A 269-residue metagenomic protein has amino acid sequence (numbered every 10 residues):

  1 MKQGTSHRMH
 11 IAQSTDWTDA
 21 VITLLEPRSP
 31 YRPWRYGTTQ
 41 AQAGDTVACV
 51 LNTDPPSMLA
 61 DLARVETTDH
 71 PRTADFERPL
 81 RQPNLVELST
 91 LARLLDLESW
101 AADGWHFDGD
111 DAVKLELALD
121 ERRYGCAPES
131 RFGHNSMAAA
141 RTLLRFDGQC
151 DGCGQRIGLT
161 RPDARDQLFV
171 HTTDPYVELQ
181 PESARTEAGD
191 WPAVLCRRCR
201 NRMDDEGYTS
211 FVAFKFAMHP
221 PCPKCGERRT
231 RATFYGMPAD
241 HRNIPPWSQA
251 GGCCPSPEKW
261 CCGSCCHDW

Functional and structural regions predicted by a protein language model:
K2-S6, P30, H70-L144, Q149 (+1 more regions): Contiguous surface segments at macromolecular interaction interfaces
S29-T38: Short alpha-helix capping/helix-loop boundary micro-motifs
G37-T53: Short coil-to-beta transition motif at edge beta-strands of beta-rich domains
M58-T68: Short beta-strand-centered aromatic/proline hotspots
P128-A140, T172-S183, R197-F211, H241-G251: Short Cys/His-rich Zn2+-coordinating modules
L144-A188, F216-P255: Short recognition patches in nucleic-acid-associated and regulatory proteins
G154, R197-M203, G226-E227, C266: Cys/His-coordinated zinc-binding microdomains
P192, C254-W269: Short, compact, well-ordered microdomains
